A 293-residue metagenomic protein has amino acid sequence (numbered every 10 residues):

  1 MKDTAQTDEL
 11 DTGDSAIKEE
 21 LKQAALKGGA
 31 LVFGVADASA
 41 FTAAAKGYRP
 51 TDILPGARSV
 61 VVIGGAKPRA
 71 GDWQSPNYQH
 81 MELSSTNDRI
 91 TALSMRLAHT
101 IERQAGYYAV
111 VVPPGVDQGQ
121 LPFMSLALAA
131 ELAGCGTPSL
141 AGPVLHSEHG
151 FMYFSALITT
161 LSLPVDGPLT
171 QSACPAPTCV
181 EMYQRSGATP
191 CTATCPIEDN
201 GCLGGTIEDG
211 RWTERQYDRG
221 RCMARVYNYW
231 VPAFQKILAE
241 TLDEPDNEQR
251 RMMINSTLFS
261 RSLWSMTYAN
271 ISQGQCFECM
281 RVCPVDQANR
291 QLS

Functional and structural regions predicted by a protein language model:
M1-A92: Non-catalytic, usually N-terminal nucleic-acid engagement modules in DNA/RNA processing proteins
A44, Q79, L83-L292: Catalytic cores of enzyme domains
